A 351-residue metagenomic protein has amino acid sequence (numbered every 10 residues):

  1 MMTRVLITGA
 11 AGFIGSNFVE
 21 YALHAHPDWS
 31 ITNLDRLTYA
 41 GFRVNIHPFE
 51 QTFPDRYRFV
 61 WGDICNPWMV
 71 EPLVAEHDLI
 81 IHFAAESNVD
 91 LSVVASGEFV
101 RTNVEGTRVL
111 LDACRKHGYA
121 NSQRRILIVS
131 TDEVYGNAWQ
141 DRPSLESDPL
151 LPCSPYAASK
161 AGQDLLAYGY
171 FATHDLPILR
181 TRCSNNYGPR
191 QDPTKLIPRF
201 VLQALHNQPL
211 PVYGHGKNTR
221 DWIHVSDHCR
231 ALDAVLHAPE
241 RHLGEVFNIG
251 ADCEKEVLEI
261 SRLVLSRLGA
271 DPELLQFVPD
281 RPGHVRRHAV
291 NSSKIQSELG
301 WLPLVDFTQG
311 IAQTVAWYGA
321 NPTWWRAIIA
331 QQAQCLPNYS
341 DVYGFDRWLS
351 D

Functional and structural regions predicted by a protein language model:
M1-N186, N321, Q331-D351: N-terminal Rossmann-like NAD(P)+-binding domain of SDR-like oxidoreductases, especially those catalyzing
G9, F13, S154, K195 (+4 more regions): Amphipathic alpha-helical recognition patches that constitute DNA-binding helices
F18, G62, L79, A204-D351: C-terminal substrate-binding subdomain of Rossmann-fold SDR/epimerase-dehydratase oxidoreductases
N45, A138-P143, P155, L165-L236 (+2 more regions): NAD(P)-dependent short-chain dehydrogenase/reductase
P67-V70, I197, T308: Short, structured helix-loop boundary elements
V93, A120, A138, R180 (+4 more regions): Non-catalytic, surface-exposed connector residues within folded enzymatic/regulatory domains
